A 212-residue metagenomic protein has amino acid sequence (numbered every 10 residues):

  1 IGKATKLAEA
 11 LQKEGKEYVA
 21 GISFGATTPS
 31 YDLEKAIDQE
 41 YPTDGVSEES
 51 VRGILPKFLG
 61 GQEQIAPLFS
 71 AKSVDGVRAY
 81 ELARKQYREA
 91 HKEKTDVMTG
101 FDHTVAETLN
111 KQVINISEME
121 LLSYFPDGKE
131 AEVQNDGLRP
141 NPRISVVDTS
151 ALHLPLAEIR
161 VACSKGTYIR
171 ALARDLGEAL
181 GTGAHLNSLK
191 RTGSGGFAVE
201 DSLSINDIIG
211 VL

Functional and structural regions predicted by a protein language model:
I1-L212: Catalytic/RNA-binding core of pseudouridine synthases
